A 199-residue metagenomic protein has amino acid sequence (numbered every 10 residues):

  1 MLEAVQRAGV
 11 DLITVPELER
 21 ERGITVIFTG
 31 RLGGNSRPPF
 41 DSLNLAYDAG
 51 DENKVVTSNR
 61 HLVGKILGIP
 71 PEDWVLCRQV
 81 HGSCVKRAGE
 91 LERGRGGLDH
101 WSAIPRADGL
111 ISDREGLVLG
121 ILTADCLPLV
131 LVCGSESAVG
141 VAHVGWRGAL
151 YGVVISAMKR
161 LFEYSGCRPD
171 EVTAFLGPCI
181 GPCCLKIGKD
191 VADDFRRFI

Functional and structural regions predicted by a protein language model:
M1-I199: Active-site microenvironment for binding and transforming phosphate-containing groups
